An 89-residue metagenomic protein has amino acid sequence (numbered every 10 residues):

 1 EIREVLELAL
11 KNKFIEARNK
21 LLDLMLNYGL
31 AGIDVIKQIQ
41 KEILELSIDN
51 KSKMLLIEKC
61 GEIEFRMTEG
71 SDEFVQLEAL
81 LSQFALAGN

Functional and structural regions predicted by a protein language model:
E1-V5: Conserved alpha/beta core segments of nucleic-acid transaction machinery
L6-N89: Helix-rich C-terminal "collar"/helical-bundle subdomain used as an assembly and partner-interaction module in RFC-like
